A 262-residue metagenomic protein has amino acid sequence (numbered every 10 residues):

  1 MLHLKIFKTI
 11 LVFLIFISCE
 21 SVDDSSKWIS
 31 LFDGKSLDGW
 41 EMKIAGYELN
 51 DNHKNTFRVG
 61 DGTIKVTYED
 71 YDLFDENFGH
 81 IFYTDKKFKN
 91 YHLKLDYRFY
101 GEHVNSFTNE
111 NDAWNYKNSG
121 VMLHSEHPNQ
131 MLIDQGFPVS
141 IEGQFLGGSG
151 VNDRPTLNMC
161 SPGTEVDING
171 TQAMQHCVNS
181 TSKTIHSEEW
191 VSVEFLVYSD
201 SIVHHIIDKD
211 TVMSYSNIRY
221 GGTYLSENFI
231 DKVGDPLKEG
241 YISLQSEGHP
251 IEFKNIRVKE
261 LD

Functional and structural regions predicted by a protein language model:
M1-S26: Bacterial Sec-dependent N-terminal signal peptides
C19-D262: Carbohydrate-interacting regions of secretory-pathway proteins
